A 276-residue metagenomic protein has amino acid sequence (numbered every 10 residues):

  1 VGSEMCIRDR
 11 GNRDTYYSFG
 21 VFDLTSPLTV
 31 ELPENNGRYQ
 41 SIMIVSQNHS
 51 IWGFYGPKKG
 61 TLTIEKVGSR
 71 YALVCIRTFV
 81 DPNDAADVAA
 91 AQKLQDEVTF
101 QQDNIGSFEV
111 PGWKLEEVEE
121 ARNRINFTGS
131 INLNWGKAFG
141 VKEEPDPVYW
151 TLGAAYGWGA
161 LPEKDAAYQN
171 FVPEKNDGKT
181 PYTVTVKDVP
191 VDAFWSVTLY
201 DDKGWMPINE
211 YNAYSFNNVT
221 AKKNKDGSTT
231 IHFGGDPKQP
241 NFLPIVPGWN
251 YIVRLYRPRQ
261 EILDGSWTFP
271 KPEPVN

Functional and structural regions predicted by a protein language model:
V1-N276: A compositional/structural signature for long, glycine/proline-rich flexible linkers and loops on extracytoplasmic
